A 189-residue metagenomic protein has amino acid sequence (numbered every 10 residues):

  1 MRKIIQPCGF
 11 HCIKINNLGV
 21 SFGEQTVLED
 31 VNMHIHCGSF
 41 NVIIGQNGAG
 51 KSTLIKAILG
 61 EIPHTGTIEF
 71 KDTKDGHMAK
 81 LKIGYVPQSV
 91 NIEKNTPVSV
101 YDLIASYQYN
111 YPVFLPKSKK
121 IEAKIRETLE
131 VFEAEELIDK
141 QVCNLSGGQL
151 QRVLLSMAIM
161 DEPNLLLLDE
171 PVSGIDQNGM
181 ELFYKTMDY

Functional and structural regions predicted by a protein language model:
I13, V27-D30: Conserved structural motif at the start of ABC-family nucleotide-binding domains
I44-Q46: The feature captures the beta-strand-to-loop junction immediately N-terminal to the Walker
K119-L137: Conserved ABC ATPase "signature" region
Q141-L145, Q149: Conserved ABC ATPase signature
L155: Hydrophobic anchor residue at the start of the ABC signature
E162: Conserved catalytic motifs of ABC-family nucleotide-binding domains
L166-E170: Catalytic Walker B motif of ABC-type/P-loop ATPase nucleotide-binding domains
